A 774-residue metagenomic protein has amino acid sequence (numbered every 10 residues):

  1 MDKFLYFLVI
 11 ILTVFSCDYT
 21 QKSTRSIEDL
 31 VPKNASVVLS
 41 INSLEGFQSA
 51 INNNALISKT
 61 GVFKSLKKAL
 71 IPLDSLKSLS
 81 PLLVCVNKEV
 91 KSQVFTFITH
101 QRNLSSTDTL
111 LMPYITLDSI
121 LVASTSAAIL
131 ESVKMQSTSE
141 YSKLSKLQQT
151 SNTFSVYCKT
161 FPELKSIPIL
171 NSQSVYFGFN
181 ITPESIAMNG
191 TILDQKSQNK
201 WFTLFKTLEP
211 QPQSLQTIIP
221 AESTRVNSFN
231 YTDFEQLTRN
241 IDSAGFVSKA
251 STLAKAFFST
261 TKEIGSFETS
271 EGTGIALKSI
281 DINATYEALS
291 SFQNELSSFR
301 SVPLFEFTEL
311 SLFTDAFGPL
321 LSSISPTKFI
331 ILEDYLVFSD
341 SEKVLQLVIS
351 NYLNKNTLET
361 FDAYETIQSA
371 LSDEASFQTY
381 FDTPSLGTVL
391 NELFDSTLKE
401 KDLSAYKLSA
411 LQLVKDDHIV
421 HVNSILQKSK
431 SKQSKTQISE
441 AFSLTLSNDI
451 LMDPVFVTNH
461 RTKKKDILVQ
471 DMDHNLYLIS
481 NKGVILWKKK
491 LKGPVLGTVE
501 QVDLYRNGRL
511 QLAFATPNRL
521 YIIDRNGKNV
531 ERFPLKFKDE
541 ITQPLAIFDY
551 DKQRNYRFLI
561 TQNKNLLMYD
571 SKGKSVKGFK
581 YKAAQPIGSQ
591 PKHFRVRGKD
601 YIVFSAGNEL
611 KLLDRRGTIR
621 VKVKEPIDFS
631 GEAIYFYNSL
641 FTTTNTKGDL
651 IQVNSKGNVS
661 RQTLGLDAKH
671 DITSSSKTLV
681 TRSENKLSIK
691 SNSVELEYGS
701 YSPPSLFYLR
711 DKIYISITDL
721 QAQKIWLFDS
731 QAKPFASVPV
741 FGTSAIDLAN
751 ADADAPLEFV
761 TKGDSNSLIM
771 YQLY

Functional and structural regions predicted by a protein language model:
C17-L111, L117, A127, M135-T138 (+3 more regions): Structural boundary/hinge residues at secondary-structure and domain interfaces
D108-L170, L321-D395: A conserved glycine-rich beta-strand in the N-terminal activation segment of trypsin-fold
K432-M452, V484-L491, V530-F537, S575-A583 (+4 more regions): Aromatic (tryptophan-biased) beta-strands that constitute blades/sheets of beta-rich domains
S443-H474: Beta-strand-rich domains and repeat architectures in extracellular enzymes and scaffolds, especially beta-propellers
D449-V455, P494-V502, D539-F548, Q585-F594 (+4 more regions): Repeated scaffold domains used in trafficking and secretory/extracellular systems, primarily beta-propellers
V457, R461-K464, L504-L510, D549-Y556 (+5 more regions): Acidic, glycine-anchored loop motifs typical of Ca2+
N481-K482, R525-G527, S571-K574, D614-G617 (+4 more regions): Short loop/turn segments that connect beta-strands within beta-propeller blades
A745-Y774: Blade-level signature of beta-propeller repeat domains, shared across WD40, Kelch, NHL, RCC1 and BNR/Asp-box propellers
